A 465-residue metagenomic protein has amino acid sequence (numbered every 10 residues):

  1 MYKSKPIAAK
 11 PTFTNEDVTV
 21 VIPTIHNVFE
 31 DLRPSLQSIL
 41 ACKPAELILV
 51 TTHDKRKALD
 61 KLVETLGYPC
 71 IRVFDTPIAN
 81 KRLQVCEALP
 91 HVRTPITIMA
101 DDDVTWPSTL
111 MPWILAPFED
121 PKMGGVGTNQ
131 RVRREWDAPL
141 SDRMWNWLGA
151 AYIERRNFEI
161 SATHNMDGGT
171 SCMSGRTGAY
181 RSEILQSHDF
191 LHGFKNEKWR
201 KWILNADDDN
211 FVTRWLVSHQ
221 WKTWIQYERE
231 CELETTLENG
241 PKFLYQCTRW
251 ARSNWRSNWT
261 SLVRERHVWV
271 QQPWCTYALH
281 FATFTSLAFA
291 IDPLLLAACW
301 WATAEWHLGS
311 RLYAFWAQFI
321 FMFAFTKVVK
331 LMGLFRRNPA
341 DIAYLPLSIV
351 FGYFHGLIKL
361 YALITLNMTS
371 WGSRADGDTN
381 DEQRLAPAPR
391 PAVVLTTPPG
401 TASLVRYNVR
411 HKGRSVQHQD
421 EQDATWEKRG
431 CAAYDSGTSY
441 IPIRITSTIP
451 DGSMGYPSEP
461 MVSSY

Functional and structural regions predicted by a protein language model:
K3, T12, H280-T369: Membrane-embedded multi-pass helical conduit in multi-pass membrane proteins, especially envelope-biosynthetic
K10-V270, R406-R414, A424, K428-C431 (+4 more regions): Non-transmembrane catalytic domains and loops of membrane-associated enzymes and transporters that build or traffic
W250-R252, S257-F284, M322-M332: Multipass alpha-helical transmembrane domains of eukaryotic endomembrane proteins
N380-T396: Non-transmembrane, juxtamembrane loop and terminal tail segments of multi-pass eukaryotic membrane proteins
P398-G400, V405: Generic detector of multi-pass transmembrane helix bundles and their immediately adjacent loops in polytopic membrane
